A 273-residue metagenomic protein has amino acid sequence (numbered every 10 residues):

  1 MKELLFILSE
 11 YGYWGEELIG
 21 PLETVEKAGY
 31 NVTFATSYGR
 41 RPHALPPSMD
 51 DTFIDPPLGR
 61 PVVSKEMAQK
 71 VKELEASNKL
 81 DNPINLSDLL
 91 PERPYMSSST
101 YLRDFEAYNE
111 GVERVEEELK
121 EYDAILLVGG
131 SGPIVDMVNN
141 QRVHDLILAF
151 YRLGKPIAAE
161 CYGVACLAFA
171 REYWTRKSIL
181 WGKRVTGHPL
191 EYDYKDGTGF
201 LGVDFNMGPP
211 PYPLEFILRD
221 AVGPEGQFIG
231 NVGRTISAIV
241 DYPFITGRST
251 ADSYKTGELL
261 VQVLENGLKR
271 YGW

Functional and structural regions predicted by a protein language model:
M1-L153, C166-W273: Extended, subdomain-level signal for the structured scaffold at the beginning of enzyme domains
I157: Conserved, well-structured core segments that form or line functional sites
E160-V164: Short, thiol/selenol-centered motifs that function as redox-active sites or metal-ligating centers
